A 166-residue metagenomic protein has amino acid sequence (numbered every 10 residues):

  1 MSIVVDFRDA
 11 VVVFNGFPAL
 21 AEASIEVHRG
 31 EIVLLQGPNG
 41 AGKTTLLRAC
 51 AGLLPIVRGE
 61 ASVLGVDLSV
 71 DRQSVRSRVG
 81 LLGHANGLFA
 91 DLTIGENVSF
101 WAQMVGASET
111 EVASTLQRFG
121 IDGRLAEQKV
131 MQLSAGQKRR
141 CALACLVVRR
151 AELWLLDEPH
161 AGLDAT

Functional and structural regions predicted by a protein language model:
V5-F7, L20-E22, R76: Conserved structural motif at the start of ABC-family nucleotide-binding domains
Q36-P38: The feature captures the beta-strand-to-loop junction immediately N-terminal to the Walker
A51: Helix-to-loop junction immediately C-terminal to a conserved catalytic motif
G59-V70, V75: Conserved ABC transporter NBD signature motif
A85, A90-M104: Q-loop/switch helix immediately C-terminal to the Walker
D91, K129-S134: Conserved ABC ATPase signature
L146-V147: ABC ATPase C-loop
W154-E158: Catalytic Walker B motif of ABC-type/P-loop ATPase nucleotide-binding domains
